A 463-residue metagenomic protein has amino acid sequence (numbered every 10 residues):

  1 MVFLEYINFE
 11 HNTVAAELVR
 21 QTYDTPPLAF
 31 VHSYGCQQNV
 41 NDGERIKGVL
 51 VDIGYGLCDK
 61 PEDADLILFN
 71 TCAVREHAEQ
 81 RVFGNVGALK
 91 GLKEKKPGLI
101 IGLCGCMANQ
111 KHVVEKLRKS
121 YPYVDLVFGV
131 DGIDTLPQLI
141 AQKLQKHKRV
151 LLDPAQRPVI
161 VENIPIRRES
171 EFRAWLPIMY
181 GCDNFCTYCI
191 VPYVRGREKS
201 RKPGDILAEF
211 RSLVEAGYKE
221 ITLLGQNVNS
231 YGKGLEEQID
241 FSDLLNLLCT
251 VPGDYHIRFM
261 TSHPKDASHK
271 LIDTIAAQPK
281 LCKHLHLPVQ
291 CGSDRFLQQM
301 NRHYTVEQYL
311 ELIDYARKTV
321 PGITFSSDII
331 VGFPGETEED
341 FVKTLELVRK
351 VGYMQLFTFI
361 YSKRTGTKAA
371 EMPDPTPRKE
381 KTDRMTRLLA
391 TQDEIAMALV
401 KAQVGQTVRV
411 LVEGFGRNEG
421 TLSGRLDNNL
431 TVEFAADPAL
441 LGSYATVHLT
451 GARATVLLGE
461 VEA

Functional and structural regions predicted by a protein language model:
M1-V2, E371-A463: Terminal RNA-binding accessory module
M1-Y231, K270, L285, E307-K318 (+4 more regions): Proteins enriched for Cys/Gly/acidic motifs involved in redox and nucleic-acid/cofactor modification
A73-V74, R195-G196, L235-Q238, Q299-Y304 (+1 more regions): Short glycine-enriched, charge-decorated loop/helix-capping segments at active-site entrances that position
G98-L103, Q110-H112, V214-E338, R349: Conserved SAM/AdoMet-binding glycine-rich loop
K119-Y121, K143-K146, I239-F241, I275-A276 (+2 more regions): Short, hinge-like loop/turn segments at secondary-structure boundaries
E169-F172, C182-N184, L281, C291 (+5 more regions): Short flexible coil/turn linkers enriched for glycine and charged/polar residues that connect secondary-structure
L287, D328, V348, L356 (+3 more regions): Hydrophobic, well-ordered secondary-structure elements that form the walls of internal hydrophobic environments
T358-D374: Aromatic/acidic polysaccharide-binding cleft in carbohydrate-active enzymes
